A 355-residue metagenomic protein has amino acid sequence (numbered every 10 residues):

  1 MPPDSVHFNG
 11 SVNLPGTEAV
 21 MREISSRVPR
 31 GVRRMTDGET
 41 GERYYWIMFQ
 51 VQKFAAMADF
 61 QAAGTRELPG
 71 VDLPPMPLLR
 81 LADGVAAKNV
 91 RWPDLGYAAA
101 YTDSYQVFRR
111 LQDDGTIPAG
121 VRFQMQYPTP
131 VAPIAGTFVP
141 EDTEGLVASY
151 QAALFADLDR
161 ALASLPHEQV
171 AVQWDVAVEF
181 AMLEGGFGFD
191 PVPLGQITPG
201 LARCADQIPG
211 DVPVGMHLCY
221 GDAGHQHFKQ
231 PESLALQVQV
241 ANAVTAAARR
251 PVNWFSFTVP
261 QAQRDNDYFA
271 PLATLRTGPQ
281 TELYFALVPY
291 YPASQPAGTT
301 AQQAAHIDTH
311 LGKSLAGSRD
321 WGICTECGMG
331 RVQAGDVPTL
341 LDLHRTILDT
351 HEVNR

Functional and structural regions predicted by a protein language model:
M1-D72, D349-T350: N-terminal basic, low-complexity leaders that serve as flexible interaction/assembly modules and, when applicable, as
P2-N9, G31-M35, G120-Q126, Q169-Q173 (+4 more regions): Structural preference for beta-strand elements that scaffold enzyme active sites
S11, P128-A132, D175-E179, C219-A223 (+3 more regions): Active-site beta-loop-alpha junctions enriched in small/polar residues
S25-S26, F108-R122, L162-Q169, P199-D211 (+3 more regions): Acidic (Asp/Glu)-rich catalytic clusters
D59-F60, E144-F155, F189-I208, L234-T245: Acidic, His- and aromatic-enriched active-site or binding-groove loops in soluble protein domains that engage sugars
D72-P166, A171-Q196: Active-site-proximal, glycine-rich beta->alpha crossover segments in alpha/beta enzymes that shape flexible
G200-Y284: A contiguous, surface-oriented mixed alpha/beta subdomain in the mid-to-C-terminal portion of proteins that forms
A246-R355: Catalytic-face loop-and-helix region of soluble metabolic enzyme cores
